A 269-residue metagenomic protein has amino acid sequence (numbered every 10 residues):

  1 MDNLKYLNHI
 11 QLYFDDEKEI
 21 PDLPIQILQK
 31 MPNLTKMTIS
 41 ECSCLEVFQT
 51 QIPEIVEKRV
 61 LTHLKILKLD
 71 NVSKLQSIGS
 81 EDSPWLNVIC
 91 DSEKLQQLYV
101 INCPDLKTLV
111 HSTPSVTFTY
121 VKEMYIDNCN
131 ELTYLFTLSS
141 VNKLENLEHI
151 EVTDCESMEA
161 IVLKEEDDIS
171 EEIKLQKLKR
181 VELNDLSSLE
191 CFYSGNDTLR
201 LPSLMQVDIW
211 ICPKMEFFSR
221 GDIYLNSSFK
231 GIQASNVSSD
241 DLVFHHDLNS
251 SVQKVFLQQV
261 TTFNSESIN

Functional and structural regions predicted by a protein language model:
M1-N269: Cross-kingdom leucine-rich repeat
